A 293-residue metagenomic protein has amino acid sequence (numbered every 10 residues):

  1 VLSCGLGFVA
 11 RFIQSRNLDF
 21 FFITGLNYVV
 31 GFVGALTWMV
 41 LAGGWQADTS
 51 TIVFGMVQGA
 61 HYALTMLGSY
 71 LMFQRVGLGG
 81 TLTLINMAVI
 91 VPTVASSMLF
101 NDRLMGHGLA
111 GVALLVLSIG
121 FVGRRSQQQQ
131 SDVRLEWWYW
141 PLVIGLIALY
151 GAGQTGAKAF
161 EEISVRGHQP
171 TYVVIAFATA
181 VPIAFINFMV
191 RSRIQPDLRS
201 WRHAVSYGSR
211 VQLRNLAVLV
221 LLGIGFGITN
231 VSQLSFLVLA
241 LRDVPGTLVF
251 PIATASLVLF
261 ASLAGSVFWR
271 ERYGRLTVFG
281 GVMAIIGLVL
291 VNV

Functional and structural regions predicted by a protein language model:
V1-V293: Polytopic alpha-helical membrane proteins, predominantly small-molecule transporters/carriers
